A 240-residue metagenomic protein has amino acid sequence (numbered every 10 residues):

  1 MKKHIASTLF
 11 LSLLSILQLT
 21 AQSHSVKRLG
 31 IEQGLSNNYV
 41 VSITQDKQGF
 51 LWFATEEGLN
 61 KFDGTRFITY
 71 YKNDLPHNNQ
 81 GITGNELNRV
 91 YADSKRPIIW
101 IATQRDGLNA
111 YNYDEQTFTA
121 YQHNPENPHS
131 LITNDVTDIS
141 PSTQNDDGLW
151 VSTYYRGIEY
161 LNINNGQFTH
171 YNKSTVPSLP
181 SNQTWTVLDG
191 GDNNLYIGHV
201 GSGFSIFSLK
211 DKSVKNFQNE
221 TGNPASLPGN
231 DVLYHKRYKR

Functional and structural regions predicted by a protein language model:
M1-R240: Carboxylate-rich, polar loop motifs that coordinate divalent cations or form catalytic acidic clusters
